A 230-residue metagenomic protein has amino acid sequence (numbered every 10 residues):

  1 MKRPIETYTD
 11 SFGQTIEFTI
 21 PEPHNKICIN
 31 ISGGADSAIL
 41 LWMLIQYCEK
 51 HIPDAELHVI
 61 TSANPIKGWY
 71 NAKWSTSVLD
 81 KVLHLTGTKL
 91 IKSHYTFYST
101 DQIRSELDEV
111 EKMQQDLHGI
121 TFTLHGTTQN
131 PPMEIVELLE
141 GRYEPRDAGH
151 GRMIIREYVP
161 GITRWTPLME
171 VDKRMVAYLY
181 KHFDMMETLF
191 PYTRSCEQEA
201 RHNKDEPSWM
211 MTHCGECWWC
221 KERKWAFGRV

Functional and structural regions predicted by a protein language model:
K2-V230: Nucleotide-activated chemistry modules centered on ATP-dependent adenylation/adenylyltransferase
